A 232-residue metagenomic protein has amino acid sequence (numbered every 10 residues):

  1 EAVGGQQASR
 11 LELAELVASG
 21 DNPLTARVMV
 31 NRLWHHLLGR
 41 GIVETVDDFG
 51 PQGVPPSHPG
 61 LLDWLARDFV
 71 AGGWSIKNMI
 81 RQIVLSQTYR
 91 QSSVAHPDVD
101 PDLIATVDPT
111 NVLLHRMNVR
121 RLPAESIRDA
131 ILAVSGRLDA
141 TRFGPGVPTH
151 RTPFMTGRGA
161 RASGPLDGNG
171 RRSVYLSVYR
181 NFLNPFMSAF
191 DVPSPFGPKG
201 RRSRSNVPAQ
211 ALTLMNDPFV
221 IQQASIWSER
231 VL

Functional and structural regions predicted by a protein language model:
E1-G170, M187, P193-S205, M215-L232: Primarily short, surface-exposed interaction patches in extracytoplasmic proteins
R172-V178: Short beta-strand/turn segments that mark the catalytic/cofactor-handling region of acyl-thioester transfer
Y179, V192: Histidine- and/or cysteine-centered catalytic micro-motif in compact active-site loops
